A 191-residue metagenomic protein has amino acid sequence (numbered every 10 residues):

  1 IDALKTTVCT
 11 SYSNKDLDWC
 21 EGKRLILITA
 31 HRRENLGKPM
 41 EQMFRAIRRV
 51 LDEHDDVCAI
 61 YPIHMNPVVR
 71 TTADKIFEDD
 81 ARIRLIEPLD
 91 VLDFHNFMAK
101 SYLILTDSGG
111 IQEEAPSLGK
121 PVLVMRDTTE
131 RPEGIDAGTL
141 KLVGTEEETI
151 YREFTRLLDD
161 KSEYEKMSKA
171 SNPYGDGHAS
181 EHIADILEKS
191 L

Functional and structural regions predicted by a protein language model:
I1-Y61, N66-L191: Nucleotide-activated sugar donor-binding and catalytic core shared by glycosyltransferases and related lipid-linked
